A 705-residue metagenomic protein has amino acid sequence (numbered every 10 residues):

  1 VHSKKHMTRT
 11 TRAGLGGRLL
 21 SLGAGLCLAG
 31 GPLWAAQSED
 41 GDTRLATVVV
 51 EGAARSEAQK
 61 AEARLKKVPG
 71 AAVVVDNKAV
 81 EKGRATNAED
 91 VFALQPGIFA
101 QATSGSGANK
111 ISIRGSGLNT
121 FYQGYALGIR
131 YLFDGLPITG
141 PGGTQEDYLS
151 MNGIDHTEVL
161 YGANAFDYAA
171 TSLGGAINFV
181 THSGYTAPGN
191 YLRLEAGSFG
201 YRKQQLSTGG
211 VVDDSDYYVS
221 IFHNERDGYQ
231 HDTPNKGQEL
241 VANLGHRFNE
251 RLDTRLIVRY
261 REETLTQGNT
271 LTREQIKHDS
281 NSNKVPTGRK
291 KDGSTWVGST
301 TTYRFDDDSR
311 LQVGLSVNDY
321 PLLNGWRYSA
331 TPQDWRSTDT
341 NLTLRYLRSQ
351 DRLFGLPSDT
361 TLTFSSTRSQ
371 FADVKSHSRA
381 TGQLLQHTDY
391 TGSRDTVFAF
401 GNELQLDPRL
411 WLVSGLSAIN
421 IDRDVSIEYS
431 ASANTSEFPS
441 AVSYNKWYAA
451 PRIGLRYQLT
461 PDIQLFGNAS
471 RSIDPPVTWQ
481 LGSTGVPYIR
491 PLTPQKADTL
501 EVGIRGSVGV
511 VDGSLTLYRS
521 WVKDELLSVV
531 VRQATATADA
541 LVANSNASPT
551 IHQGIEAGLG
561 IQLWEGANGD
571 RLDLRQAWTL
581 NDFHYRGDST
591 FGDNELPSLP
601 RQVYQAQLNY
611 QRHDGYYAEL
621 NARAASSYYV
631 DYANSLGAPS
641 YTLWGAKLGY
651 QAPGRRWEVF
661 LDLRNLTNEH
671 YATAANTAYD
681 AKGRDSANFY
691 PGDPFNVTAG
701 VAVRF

Functional and structural regions predicted by a protein language model:
T47-G83, N109-S112, I129: N-terminal periplasmic "start-of-domain" segments of outer-membrane beta-barrel proteins
E57, E89-L136: Extracytoplasmic beta-strand/coil segments of soluble accessory domains associated with Gram-negative outer-membrane
F121-Y122, I129, D134-Y161: Short acidic/polar hinge/loop motifs at secondary-structure boundaries that mediate gating or recognition
G189-Y191, A196-E225, Q230-Q267, G288-R310 (+5 more regions): Transmembrane beta-barrel wall of Gram-negative outer-membrane proteins
N249, R352, L356-T367, D389-K523 (+2 more regions): Structural signature of Gram-negative outer-membrane beta-barrels, strongest in the C-terminal barrel of TonB-dependent
R304, R310-N324, R368, Q458 (+9 more regions): Membrane-embedded beta-barrel scaffold of Gram-negative outer-membrane proteins
L412, N420-I421, R519-W521, A543-D631 (+1 more regions): Gram-negative outer-membrane beta-barrel transporters
I473, K523, S627-Y629, Y650-F705: C-terminal beta-signal and adjacent terminal beta-strands/loops of Gram-negative outer-membrane beta-barrel proteins
